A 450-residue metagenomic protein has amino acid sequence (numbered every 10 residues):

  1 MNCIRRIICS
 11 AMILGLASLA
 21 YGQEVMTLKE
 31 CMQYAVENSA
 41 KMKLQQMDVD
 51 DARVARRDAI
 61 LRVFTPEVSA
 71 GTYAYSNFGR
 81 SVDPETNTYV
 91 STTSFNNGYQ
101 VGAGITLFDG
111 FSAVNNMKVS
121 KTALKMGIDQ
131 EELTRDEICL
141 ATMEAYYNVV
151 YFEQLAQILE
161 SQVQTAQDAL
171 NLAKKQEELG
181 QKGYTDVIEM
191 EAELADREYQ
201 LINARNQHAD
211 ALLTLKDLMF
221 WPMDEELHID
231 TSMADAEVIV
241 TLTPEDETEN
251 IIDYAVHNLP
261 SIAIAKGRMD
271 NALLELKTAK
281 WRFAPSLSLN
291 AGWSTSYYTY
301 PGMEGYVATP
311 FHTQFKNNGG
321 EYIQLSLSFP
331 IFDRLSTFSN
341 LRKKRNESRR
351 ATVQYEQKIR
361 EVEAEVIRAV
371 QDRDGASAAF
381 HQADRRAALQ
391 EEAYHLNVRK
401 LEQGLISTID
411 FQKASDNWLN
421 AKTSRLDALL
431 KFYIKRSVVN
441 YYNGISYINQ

Functional and structural regions predicted by a protein language model:
M1-Y34, R205-D253, G305, V438-Q450: Terminal intrinsically disordered/low-complexity segments used for targeting and assembly
G22-T65, G71, M223, D230-L273 (+3 more regions): Bacterial Sec-pathway N-terminal export signals of envelope proteins
Q23-N148, L287, A291, L335-L341 (+1 more regions): Short flexible linkers and secondary-structure junctions
K43-M47, I60-L61, T93, L107-R135 (+7 more regions): Sec/SRP-type N-terminal targeting helices
M47, D196-W221, A387-I445: Short segments within alpha-helical structural elements
G71-I105, M233-T243, K277, N290-F329 (+1 more regions): Small/polar, glycine/serine/threonine/aspartate-rich low-complexity segments that form flexible
E137-Y254, D372, A376, W418: Periplasmic alpha-helical coiled-coil/stalk elements that build and connect Gram-negative outer-membrane
